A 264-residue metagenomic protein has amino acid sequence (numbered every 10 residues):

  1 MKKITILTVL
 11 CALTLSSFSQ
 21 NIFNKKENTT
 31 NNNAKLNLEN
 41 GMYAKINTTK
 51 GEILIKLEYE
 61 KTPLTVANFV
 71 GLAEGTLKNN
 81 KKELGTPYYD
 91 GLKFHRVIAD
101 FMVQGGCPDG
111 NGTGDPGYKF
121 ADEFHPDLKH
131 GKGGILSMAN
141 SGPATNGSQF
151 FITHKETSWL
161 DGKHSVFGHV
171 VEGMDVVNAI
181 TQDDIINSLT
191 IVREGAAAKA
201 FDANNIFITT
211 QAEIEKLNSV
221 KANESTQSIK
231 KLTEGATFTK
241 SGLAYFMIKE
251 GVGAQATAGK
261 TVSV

Functional and structural regions predicted by a protein language model:
M1-K25: Bacterial Sec-dependent N-terminal signal peptides
F18-V264: Cross-family detector of peptidyl-prolyl cis-trans isomerase
